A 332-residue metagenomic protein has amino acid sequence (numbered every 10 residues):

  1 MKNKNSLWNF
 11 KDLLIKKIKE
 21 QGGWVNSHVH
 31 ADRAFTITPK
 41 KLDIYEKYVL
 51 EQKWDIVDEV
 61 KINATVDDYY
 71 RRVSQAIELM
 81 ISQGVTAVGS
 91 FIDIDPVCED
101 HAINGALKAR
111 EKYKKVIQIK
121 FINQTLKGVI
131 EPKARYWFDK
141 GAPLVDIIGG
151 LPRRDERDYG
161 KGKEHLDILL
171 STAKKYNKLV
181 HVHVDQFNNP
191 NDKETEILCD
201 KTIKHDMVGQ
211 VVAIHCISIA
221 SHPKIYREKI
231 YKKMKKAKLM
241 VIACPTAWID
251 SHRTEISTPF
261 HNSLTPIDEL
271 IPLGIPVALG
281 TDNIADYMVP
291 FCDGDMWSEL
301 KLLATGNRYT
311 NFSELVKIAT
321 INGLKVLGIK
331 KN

Functional and structural regions predicted by a protein language model:
M1-Q52, D67: Replace "His-x-His-based motif
F10, D55-R71, K120-P132, P152-G160: Active-site mouth loops of central-metabolism enzymes
H28, G84, I148, H183 (+5 more regions): Divalent metal-coordination and catalytic microenvironments
H30, D93-D95, I122-G128, G150-D155 (+4 more regions): Active-site beta-loop-alpha junctions enriched in small/polar residues
A34-Y69, V145-I147, E194-V212, A237-M240 (+2 more regions): Active-site gating loops and adjacent loop-to-helix segments of metal-dependent hydrolytic enzymes
I37-F91, V97-K114, D139-A142: Alpha-helical scaffold segments that flank or form the walls of functional sites
H101-K112, E131-M240, S257-L279: Histidine/acidic residue-rich metal-binding segments in metalloenzymes
D200-V211, A247, S251, H261-N332: His/Asp/Glu-enriched, well-ordered alpha-helical/loop segment that forms or immediately abuts the divalent-metal
